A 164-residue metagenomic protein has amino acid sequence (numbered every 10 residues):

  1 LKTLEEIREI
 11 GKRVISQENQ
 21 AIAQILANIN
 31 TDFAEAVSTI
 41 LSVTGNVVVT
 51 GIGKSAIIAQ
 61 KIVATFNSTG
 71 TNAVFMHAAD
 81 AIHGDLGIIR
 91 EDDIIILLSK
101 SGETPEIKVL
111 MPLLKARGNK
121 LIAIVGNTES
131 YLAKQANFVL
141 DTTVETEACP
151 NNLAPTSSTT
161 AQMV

Functional and structural regions predicted by a protein language model:
L1-G45: An N-terminal, well-structured beta->alpha segment
G45-I52, A56-V164: Glycine-rich phosphate-binding loops that contact phosphosugars or nucleotide phosphates
